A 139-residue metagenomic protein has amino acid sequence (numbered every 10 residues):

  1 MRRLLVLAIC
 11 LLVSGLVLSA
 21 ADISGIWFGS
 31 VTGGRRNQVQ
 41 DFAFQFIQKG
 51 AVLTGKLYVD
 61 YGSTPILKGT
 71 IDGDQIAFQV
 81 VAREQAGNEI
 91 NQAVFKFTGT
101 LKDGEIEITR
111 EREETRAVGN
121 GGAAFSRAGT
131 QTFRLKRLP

Functional and structural regions predicted by a protein language model:
M1-R2: N-terminal secretory signal peptides that target proteins for export/translocation
V6-G15: Bacterial N-terminal signal peptides
L16-A20: Sec/Tat signal peptide C-region and signal peptidase I cleavage site
A21-E105, T109-R112, R116-P139: Central antiparallel beta-sheet cores of small beta-barrel/beta-sandwich binding domains
